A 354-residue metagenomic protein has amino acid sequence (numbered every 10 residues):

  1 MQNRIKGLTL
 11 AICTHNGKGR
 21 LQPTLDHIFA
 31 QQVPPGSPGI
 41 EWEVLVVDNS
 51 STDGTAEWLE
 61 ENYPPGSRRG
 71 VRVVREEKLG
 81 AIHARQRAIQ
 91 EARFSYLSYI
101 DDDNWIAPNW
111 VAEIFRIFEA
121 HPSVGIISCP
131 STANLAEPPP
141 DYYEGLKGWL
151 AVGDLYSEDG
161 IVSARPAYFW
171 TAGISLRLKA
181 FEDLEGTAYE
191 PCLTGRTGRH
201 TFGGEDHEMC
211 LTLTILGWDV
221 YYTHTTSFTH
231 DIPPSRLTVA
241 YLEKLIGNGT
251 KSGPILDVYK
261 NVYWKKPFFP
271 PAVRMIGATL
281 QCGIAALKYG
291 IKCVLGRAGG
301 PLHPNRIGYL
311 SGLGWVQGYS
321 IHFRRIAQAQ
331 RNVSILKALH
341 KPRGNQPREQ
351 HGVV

Functional and structural regions predicted by a protein language model:
G17-G36: Short, well-formed alpha-helical segments that are part of the catalytic scaffolds of diverse glycosyltransferases
H27, D48-E57, N104: A conserved acidic beta->alpha catalytic loop
E76-A92: Glycine-rich, basic loop-to-helix element that forms the pyrophosphate-binding segment of sugar-nucleotide handling
L97: Short aromatic/hydrophobic "clamp" motif used to bind/position activated sugar donors
N109-Y143: Conserved donor NDP-sugar-binding/catalytic core segment of glycosyltransferases
L146-P166: Short, flexible, basic/aromatic active-site loop/helix in glycosyltransferases
C192-M209: Acidic donor-binding loop at a coil-to-helix junction in glycosyltransferase catalytic cores that engages
L245-N248, Y263-V354: Non-catalytic, C-terminal membrane-associated alpha-helical segments of glycosyltransferases
